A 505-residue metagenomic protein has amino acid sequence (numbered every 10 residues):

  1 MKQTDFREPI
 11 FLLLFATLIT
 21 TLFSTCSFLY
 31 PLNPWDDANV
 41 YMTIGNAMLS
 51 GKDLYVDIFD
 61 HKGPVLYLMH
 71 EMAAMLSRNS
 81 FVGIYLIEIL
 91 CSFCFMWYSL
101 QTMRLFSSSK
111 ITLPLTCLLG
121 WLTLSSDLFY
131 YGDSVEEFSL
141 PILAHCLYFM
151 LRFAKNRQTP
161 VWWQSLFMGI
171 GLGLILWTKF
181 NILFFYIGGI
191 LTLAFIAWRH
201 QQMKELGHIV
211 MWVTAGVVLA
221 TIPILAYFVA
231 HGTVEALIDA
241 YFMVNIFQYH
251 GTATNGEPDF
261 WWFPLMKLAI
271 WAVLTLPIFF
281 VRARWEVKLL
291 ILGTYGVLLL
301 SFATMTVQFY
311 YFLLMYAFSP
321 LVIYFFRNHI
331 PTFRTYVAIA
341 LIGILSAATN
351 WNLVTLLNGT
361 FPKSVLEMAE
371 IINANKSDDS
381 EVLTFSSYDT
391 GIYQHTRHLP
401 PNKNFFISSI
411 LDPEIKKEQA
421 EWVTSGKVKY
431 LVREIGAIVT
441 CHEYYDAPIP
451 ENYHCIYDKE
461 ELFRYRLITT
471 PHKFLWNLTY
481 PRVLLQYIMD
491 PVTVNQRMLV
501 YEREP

Functional and structural regions predicted by a protein language model:
L86-S107, H145, F149: Transmembrane-helix motifs of polytopic, lipid-linked glycan transferases
W97, M266-L298, S319-V322, F326: Hydrophobic, aromatic-rich transmembrane alpha-helices and their immediate juxtamembrane boundary segments
S99-T123, L140-P141, R157-T159, W163: Transmembrane-helix signature of polytopic, membrane-embedded enzymes that assemble or transfer cell-envelope glycans
L128-F138, Q308-F309: Short acidic/glycine- and proline-prone juxtamembrane loop motifs at membrane-interface regions of multi-pass membrane
A144-F167, Q201, W271-E286, R327: Membrane-interface transmembrane helices that cradle and orient dolichyl/undecaprenyl
W163-I182, Y186-L191, L219, Y295-A303: Membrane-interface alpha helices of multi-pass inner-membrane proteins
F184, L300-R334: Hydrophobic/aromatic-rich transmembrane helices and adjacent perimembrane loops
L357-H442: Short periplasmic/luminal acceptor-recognition loop of GT-C membrane glycosyltransferases, typified by
